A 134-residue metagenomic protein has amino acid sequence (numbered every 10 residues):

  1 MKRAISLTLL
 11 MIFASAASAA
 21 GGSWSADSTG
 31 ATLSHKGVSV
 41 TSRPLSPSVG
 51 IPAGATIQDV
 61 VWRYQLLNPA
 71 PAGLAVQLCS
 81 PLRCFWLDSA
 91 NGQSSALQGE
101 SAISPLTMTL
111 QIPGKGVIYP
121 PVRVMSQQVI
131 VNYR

Functional and structural regions predicted by a protein language model:
M1-R3, A19-A20: Absolute protein N-terminus
K2-L10: Sec-dependent signal peptide recognition, specifically the positively charged N-region followed immediately by
F13-A17: N-terminal signal peptide c-region/cleavage motif recognized by signal peptidases
S18-R134: Disulfide-rich extracellular domains of secreted proteins
